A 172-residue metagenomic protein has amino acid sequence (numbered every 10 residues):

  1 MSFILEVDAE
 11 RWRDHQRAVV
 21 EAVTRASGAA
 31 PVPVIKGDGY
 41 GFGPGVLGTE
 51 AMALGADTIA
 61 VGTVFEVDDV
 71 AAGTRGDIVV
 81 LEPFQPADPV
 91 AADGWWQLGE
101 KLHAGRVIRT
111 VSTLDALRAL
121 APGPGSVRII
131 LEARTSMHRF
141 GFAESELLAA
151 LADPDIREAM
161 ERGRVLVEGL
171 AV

Functional and structural regions predicted by a protein language model:
M1-E21: Positively charged, low-complexity intrinsically disordered leader regions
I4, R11, S27-V172: Active-site-proximal beta-alpha core segment in soluble small-molecule metabolic enzymes
